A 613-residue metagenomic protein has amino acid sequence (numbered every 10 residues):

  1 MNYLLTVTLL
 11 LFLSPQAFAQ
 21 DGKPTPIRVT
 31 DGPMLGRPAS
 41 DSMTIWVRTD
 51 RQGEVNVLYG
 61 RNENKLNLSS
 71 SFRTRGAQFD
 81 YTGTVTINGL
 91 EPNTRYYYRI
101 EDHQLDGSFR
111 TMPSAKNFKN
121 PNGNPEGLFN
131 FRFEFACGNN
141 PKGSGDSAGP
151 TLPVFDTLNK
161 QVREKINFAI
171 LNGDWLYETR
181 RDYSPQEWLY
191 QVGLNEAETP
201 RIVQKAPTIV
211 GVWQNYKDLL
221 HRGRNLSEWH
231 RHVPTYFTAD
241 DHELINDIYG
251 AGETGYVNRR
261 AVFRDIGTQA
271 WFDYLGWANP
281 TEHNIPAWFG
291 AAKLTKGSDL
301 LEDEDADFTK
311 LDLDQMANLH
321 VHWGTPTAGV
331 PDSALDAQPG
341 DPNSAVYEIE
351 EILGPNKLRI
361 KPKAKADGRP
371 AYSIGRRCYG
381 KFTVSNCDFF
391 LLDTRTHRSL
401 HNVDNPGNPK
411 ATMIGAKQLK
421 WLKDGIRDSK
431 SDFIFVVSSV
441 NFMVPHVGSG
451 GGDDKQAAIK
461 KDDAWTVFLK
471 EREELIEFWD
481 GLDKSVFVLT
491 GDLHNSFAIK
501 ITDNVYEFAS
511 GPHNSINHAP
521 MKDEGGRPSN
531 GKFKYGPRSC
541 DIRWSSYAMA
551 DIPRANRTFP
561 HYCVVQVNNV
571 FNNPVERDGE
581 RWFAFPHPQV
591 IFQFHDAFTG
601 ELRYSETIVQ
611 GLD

Functional and structural regions predicted by a protein language model:
M1-L5: Positively charged n-region of N-terminal signal peptides that target proteins for export
T6-S14: Bacterial N-terminal signal peptides
P15-A19: Sec/Tat signal peptide C-region and signal peptidase I cleavage site
D21-V85, G89-D613: Long, structured stretches of catalytic cores involved in phosphate-ester chemistry, encompassing
